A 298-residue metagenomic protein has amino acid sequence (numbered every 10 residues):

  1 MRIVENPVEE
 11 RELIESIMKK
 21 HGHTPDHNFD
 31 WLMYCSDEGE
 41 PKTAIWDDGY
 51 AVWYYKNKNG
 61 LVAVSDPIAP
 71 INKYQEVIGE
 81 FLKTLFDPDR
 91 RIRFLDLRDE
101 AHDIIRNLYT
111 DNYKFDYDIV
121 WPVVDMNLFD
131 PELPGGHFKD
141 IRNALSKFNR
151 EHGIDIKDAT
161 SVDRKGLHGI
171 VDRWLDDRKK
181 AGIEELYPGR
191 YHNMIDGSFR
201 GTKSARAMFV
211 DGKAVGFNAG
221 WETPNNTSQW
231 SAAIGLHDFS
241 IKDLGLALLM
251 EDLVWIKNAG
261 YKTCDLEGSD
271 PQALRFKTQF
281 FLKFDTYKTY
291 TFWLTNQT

Functional and structural regions predicted by a protein language model:
V4-E5, Y113-L133, N258-T298: Active-site/acyl-donor-binding loops of N-acyltransferases
E5-D26, W31: Short Lys/Arg-enriched alpha/beta "domain-start" segment
G22-E100, V210-F239, D285: Conserved donor-binding loop and adjoining core beta-sheet/short helix segment in diverse acyl/aminoacyl transferases
G79-D89, L248-K262: Conserved acyl-CoA
I105-R106, K277: Conserved active-site tyrosine of GNAT-family acetyltransferases
T110-A181: Acyltransferase donor/substrate-recognition loop-hinge adjacent to the catalytic core
H152-D211, V215-N218: Flexible, substrate/cofactor-facing loop regions flanked by secondary structure within enzyme catalytic domains
I241-L249: Glycine-rich acyl-CoA binding loop
